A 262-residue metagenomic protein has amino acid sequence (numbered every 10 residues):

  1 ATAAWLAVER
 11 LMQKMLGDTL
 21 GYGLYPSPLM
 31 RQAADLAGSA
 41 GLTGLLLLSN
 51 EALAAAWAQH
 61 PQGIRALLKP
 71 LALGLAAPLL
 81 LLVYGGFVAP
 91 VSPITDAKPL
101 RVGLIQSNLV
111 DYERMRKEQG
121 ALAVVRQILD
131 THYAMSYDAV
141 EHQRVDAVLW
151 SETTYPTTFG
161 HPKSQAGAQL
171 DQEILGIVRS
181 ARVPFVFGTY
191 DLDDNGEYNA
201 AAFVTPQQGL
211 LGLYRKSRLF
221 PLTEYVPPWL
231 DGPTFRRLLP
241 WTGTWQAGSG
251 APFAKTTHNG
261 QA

Functional and structural regions predicted by a protein language model:
A1-A262: Enzyme catalytic cores with a strong preference for nitrogen-chemistry domains
